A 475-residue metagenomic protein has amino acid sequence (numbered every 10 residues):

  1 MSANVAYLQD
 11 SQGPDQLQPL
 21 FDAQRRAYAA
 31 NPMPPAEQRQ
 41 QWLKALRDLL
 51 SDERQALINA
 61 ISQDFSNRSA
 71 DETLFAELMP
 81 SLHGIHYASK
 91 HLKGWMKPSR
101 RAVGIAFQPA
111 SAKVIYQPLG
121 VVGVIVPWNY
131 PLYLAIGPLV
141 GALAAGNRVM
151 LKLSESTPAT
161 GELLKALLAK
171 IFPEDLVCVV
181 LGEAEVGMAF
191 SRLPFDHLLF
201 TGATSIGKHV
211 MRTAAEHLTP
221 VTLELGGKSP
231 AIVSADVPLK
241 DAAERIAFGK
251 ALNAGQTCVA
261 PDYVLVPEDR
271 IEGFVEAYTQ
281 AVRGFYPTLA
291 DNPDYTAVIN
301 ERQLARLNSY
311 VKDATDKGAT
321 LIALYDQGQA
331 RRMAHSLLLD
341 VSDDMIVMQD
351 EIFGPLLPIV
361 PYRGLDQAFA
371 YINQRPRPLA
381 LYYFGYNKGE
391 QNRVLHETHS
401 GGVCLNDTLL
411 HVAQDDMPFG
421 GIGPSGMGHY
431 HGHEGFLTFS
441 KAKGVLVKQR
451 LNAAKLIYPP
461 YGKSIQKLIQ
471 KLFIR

Functional and structural regions predicted by a protein language model:
M1-K113: N-terminal Rossmann-like NAD(P)+-binding subdomain of aldehyde/semialdehyde dehydrogenases
S2, R26, P35-Q38, R283 (+1 more regions): Conserved C-terminal structural/oligomerization subdomain of aldehyde/semialdehyde dehydrogenase
Q9-S11, S205-S342, L405, K467 (+1 more regions): ALDH superfamily catalytic-core signature
L17, A36, R54, L239 (+4 more regions): Residues at or immediately preceding the N-termini of alpha-helices
F21-D22, T222-L225, N253-C258, A290 (+2 more regions): Short, flexible turn/loop "capping" segments at secondary-structure junctions
P32, R47-L50, R54, F65 (+14 more regions): Structural signal for hydrophobic packing residues in well-ordered secondary-structure cores of soluble enzyme domains
R39, I85, G146, V177 (+7 more regions): Residue-level signal for inorganic ion chemistry
I105-D241, Y362: Rossmann-like NAD(P) dinucleotide-binding subdomain of oxidoreductase/dehydrogenase enzymes
